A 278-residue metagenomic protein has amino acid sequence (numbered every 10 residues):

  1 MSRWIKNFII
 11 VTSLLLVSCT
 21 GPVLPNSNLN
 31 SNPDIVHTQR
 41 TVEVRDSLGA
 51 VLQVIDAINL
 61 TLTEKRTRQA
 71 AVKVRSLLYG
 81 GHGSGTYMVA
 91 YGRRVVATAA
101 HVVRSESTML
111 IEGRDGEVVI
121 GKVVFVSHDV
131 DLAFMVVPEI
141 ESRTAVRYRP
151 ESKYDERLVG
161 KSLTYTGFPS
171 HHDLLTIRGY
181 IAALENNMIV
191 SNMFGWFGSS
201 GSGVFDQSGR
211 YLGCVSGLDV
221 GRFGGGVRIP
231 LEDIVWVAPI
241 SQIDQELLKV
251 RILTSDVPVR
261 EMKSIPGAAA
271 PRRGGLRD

Functional and structural regions predicted by a protein language model:
M1-I9: Bacterial N-terminal signal peptides that target proteins for export
P22, L52, G80-H82, V89-S142 (+3 more regions): Catalytic-histidine neighborhood of serine endopeptidases, predominantly the chymotrypsin-like S1/PA family
L24-L62, S142-T144, Y211, V215-D278: C-terminal cap/linker of serine protease catalytic domains
I58-T61, Q69-V96, E117-I120, R178 (+1 more regions): A conserved glycine-rich beta-strand in the N-terminal activation segment of trypsin-fold
V74, G85, R94, T98 (+9 more regions): Terminal peptide-recognition signature
R143-S199, V215-R228: Flexible, gly/ser-rich surface segments that form the specificity/activation loops bordering the active-site cleft
